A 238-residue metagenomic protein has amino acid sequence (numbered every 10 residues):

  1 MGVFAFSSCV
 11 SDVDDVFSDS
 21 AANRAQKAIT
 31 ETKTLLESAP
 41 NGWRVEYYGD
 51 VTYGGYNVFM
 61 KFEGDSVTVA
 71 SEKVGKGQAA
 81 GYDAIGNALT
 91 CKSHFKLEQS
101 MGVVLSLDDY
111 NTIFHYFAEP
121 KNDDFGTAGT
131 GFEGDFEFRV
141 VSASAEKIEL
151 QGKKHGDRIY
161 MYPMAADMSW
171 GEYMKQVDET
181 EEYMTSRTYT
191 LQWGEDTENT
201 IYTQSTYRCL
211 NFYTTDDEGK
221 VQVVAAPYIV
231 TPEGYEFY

Functional and structural regions predicted by a protein language model:
F4-S8: C-terminal motif of bacterial Sec signal peptides marking the signal peptidase cleavage site
V10-V104, A143, D167-R187, L191: Acidic/polar, low-complexity intrinsically disordered N-terminal segments immediately downstream of a Sec signal
E46-G54, E72-V74, Q151-D157, W193-D196 (+1 more regions): Short, flexible beta-strand-to-coil junctions
N57-F62, H94-E98, F136-A143, E198-S205 (+2 more regions): Short, exposed beta-strand/loop patches in secreted or surface proteins that constitute
K73-D135, Y213-Y238: Contiguous, well-ordered beta-strand patches that form the walls/edges of small beta-barrel/beta-sandwich domains
D108-Y183, E236-Y238: Beta-sheet ligand-binding and adhesion/scaffold domains
R158, M164-Y238: Preference for solvent-exposed, low-hydrophobicity sequence contexts
